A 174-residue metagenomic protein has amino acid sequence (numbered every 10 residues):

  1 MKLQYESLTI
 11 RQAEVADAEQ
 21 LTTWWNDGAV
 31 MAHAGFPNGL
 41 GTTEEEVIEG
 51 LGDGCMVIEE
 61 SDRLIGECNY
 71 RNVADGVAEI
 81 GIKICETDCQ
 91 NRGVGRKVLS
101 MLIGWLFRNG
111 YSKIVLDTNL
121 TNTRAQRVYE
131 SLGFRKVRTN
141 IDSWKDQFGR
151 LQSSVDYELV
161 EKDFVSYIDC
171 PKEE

Functional and structural regions predicted by a protein language model:
L8-T23: A short beta-loop-alpha structural element at the N-terminal edge of CoA-dependent acyl/N-acetyltransferase catalytic
L21-A29, V47: Hydrophobic alpha-helical core bundles mediating ligand binding, dimerization, or RNAP-core interactions
A34-C89, L99, W105, V160-D163 (+1 more regions): Acetyl-CoA-dependent GNAT
D53, Q152-D156: Short hydrophobic/aromatic beta-strand or adjacent loop that forms the aromatic wall/cage of a ligand/substrate-binding
E86-R92, L120-T121: Active-site acidic-Proline motif in GNAT/NAT acetyltransferases
N91-R108, R127-S131: Conserved acetyl-CoA-binding loop-helix of GNAT-fold acetyltransferases
G95, L99, T121-A125, D142-F148: Short glycine/proline-centered loop/turn elements that form peptide/ligand docking sites
V115-T118, R135-S153: Conserved catalytic-core motifs of GNAT/GCN5-like acyltransferases
